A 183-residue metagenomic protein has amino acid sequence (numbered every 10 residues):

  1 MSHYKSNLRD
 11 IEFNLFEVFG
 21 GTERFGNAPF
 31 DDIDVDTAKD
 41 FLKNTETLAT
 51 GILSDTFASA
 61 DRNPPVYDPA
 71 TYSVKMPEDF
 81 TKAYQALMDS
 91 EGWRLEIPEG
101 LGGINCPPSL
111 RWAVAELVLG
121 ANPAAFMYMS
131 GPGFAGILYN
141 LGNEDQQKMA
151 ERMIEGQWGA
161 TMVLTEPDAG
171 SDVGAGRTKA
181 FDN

Functional and structural regions predicted by a protein language model:
M1-A125: Amphipathic, small/basic residue-rich leader segments at the start of a protein or domain
G20-G21, G120, I137-E144, E155 (+2 more regions): Short, well-ordered loop/turn and helix-capping segments at boundaries between secondary-structure elements and domains
V66, G131-A135, E155-G156, P167-D168: A glycine-rich phosphate-binding loop feature that marks nucleotide/adenosyl-phosphate handling sites
A86, A113, G136-N140, K148 (+1 more regions): Alpha-helical scaffold segments in soluble metabolic enzymes
I104, D145-N183: Glycine-rich, Trp-frequent "lid" loop and neighboring beta-strands that shape and gate the flavin cofactor pocket
I104-N105, A125-P132, I154: Active-site nucleophile and cofactor-binding loops and adjacent substrate-binding regions of central metabolic enzymes
W112-E116, P132-Y139, M162, A175: Contiguous, well-ordered alpha-helical segments that form the cores/surfaces of helical PPI scaffolds
F126-E144, G170: N-terminal glycine-rich flavin-associated loop
